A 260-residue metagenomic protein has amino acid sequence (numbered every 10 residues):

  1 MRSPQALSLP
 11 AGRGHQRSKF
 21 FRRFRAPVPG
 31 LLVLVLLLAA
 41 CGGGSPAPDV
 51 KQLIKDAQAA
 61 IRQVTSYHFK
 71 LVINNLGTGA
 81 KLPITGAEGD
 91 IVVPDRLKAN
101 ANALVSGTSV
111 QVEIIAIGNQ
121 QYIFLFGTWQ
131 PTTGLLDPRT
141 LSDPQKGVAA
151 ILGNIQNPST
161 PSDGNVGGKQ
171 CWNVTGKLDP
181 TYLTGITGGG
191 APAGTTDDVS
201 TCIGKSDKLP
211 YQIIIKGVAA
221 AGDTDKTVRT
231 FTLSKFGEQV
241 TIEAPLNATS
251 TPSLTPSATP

Functional and structural regions predicted by a protein language model:
M1-A39: Sec-dependent bacterial lipoprotein signal peptides
C41-P260: Subset-of-secretome marker
